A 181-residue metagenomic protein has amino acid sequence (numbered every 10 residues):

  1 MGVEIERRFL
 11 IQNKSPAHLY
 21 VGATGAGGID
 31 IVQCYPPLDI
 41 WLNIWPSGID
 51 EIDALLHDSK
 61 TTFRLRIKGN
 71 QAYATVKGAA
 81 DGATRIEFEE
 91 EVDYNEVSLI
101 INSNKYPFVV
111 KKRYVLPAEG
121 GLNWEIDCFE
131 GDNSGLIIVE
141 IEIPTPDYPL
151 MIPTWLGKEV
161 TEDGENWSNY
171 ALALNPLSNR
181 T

Functional and structural regions predicted by a protein language model:
M1-T181: Phosphate-end processing signature that detects enzymes handling 5′-triphosphorylated RNA and polyphosphate
